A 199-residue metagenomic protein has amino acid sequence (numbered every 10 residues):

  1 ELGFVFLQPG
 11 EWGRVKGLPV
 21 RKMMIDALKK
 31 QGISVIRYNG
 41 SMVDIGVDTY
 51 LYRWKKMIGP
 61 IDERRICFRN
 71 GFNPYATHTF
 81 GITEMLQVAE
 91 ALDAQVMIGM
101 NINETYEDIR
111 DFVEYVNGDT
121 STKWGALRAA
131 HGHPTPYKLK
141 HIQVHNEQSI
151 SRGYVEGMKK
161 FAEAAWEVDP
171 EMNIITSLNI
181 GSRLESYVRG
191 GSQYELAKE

Functional and structural regions predicted by a protein language model:
E1, R128, R152-E199: Noncatalytic carbohydrate-binding groove/subsite architecture in carbohydrate-active enzymes
E1-K30, A164: Extended acidic/polar, glycine-enriched regions that form or flank non-catalytic beta-rich accessory modules
G32, A89, F112, I142: Conserved, mostly hydrophobic/aromatic
S34-Y38, V96-M100, K140-V144, M172-T176 (+1 more regions): Hydrophobic faces of well-ordered beta-strands that scaffold small-molecule active sites in alpha/beta enzyme cores
S41-V43, N101-N103, V144-S149, S177-R183: Active-site beta-loop-alpha junctions enriched in small/polar residues
D44-I82, Q87, S121-V144: Aromatic- and acidic-residue-enriched carbohydrate-binding clefts of CAZyme catalytic domains
I82-L86, I109-V113, N117, V155-E163 (+1 more regions): Generic structural signal for well-ordered alpha-helices, preferentially at hydrophobic/aromatic core positions
E84-V96, A165-D169: A structural motif corresponding to the C-terminal end of an alpha-helix and its immediate exit/capping segment
